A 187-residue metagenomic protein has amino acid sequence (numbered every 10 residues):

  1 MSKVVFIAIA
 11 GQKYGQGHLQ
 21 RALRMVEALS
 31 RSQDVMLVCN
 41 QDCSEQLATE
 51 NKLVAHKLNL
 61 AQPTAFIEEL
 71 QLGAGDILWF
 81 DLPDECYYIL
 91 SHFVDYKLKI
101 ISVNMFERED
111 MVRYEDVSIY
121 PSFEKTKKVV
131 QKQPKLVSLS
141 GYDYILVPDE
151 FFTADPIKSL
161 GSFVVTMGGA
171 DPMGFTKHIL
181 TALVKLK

Functional and structural regions predicted by a protein language model:
M1-V5: Extreme N-terminal starter segment of soluble prokaryotic enzymes
I7-Q16, R21-A28, N40-P134: Active-site and donor-binding regions of nucleotide-sugar-utilizing enzymes
G17-Q20, A170-L183: A conserved mid-protein helix/loop that constitutes part of the nucleotide-sugar donor-binding site
E27-L29, T153, L180-T181: Generic secondary-structure boundary signal with a strong preference for alpha-helix termini
D34-M36, T181-K187: A conserved nucleotide-sugar
Y114-P172: A nucleotide-sugar donor-handling region in carbohydrate enzymes
